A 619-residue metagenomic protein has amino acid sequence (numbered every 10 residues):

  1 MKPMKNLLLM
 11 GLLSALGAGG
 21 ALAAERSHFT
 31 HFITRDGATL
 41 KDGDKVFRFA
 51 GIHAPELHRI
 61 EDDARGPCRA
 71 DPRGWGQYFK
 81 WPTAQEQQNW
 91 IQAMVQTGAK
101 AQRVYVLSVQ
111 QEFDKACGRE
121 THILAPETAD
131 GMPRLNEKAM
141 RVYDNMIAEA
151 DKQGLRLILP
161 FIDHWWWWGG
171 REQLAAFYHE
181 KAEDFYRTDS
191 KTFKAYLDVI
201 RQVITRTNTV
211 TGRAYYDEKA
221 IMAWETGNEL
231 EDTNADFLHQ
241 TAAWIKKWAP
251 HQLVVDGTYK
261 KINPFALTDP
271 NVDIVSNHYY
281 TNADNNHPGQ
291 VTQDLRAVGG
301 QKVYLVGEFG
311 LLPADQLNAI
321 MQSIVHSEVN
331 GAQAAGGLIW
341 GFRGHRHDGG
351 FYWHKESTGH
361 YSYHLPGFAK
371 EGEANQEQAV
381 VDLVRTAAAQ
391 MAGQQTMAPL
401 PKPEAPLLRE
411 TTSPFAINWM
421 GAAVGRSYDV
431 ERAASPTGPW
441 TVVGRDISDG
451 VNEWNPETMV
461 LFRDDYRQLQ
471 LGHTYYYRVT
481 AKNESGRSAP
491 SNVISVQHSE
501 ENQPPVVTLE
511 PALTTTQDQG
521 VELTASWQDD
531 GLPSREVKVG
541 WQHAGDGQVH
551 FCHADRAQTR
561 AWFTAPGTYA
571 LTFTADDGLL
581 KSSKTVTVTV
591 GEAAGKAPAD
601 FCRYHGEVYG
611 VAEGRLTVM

Functional and structural regions predicted by a protein language model:
R26-I274, H278-N286, T292, A297-K302 (+3 more regions): Active-site mouth of glycoside hydrolases
L305-M391: Substrate-binding cleft of secreted/luminal carbohydrate-active enzymes
Q390-V424, L471, A489-E501: Pro/Thr/Ser/Gly-rich low-complexity, intrinsically disordered linker/stalk tracts
G421-R426, N483, S526-L532, G545 (+1 more regions): Extracellular acidic, Ser/Thr/Pro-rich low-complexity tracts
D429-Q470: Recognizes extended acidic, P/S/T-rich segments that occur within or adjacent to Ig-like beta-sandwich modules
D449-E457, Q542-R556: Low-complexity "stalk/linker" and mucin-like segments enriched in Ser/Thr/Pro/Ala/Gly
L469, W541-A544, F551-H553, A561-A565: Residue-level recognition of secondary-structure-to-loop junctions
L469-S485: Beta-strand-rich modules
